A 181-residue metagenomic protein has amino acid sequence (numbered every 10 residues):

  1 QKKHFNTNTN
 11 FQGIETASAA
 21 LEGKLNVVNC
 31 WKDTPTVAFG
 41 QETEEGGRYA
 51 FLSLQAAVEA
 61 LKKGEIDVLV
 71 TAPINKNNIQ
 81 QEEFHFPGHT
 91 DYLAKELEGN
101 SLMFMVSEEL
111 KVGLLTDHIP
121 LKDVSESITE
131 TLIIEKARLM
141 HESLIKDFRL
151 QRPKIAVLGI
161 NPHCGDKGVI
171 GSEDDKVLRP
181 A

Functional and structural regions predicted by a protein language model:
Q1-G88, T131, E135-A181: Contiguous, glycine/small-aliphatic-enriched amphipathic segments in soluble metabolic enzymes
G13, N29, M103-V106, L114: Structural signal for conserved beta-strand scaffold positions within catalytic alpha/beta enzyme cores
S18-E22, F104-E109: Short glycine/proline-enriched loop/turn "hinge" motifs that connect secondary-structure elements and lie
I79, E98, D117-P120, V124-E126 (+2 more regions): A broad detector of the eukaryotic-type serine/threonine protein kinase catalytic domain
Q81-E108: Short, acidic/small-residue loops that bind anionic groups at enzyme active sites
M105-R138: Ligand-binding beta-strand-loop-alpha-helix segment within the catalytic cores of soluble metabolic enzymes
